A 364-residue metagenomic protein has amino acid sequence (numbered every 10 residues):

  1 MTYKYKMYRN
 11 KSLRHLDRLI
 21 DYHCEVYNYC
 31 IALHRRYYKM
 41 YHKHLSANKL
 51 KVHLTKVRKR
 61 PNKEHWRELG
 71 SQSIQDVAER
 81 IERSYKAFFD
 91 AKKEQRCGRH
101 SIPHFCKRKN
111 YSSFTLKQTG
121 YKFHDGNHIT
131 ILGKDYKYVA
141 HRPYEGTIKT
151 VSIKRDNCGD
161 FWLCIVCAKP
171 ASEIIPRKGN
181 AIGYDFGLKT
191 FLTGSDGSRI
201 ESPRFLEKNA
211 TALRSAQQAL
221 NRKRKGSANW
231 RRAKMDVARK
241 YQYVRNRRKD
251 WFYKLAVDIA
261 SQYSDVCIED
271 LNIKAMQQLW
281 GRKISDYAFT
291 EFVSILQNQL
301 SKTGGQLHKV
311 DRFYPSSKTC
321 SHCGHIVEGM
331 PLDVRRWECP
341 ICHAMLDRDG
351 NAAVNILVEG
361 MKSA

Functional and structural regions predicted by a protein language model:
M1-A364: Nucleic-acid substrate recognition interfaces
